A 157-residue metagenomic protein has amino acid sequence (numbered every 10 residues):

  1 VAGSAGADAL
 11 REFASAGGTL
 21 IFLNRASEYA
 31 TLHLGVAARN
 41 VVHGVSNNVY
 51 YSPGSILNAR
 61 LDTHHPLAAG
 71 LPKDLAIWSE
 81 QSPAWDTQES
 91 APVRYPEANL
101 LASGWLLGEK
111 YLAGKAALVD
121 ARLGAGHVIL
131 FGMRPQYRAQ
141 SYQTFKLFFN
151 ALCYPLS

Functional and structural regions predicted by a protein language model:
V1-Y29, A125, A151: Short alpha-beta junction capping motif
S15, L32-G35, P72: Sec-exported extracytoplasmic/periplasmic mature domains
G18, G35, C153-L156: Hydrophobic/aromatic-lined pockets within catalytic cores
A26, Q143-T144: Residues at alpha-helix caps and immediate loop-helix transition turns in enzyme cores, especially N- and C-cap
Y29-L32, A139: Short catalytic/ligand-binding loop motif for oxyanion handling, primarily in non-cytosolic enzymes, centered on
L34-N40, F145-L147: Short secondary-structure boundary/capping segments
N40-V42, N47-Y50, S55-S141, L156-S157: Catalytic beta-strand/loop cores that center a nucleophilic Ser/Cys/Thr and support acyl-enzyme chemistry
T144-P155: Short amphipathic C-terminal alpha-helix that caps PH/PH-like domains
